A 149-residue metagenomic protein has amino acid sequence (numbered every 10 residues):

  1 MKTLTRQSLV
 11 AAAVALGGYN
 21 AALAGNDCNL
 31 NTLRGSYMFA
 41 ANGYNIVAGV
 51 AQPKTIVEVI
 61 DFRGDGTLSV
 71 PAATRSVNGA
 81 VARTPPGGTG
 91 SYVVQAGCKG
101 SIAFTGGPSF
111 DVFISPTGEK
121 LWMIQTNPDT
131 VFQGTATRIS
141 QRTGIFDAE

Functional and structural regions predicted by a protein language model:
M1-L9: Bacterial N-terminal signal peptides that target proteins for export
A11, A22-L23: Cleavable N-terminal signal peptides
V14-A15: Short, linear, compositionally biased motifs with a strong N-terminal bias
L23-E149: Mature soluble binding/inhibitory domains
